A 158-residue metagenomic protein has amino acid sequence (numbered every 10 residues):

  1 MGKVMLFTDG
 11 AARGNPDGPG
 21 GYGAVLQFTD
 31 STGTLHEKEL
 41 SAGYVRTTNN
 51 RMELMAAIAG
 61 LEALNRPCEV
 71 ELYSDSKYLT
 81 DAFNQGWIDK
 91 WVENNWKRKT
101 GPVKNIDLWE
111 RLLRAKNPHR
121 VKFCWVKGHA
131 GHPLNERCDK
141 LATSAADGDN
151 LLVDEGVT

Functional and structural regions predicted by a protein language model:
M1-R51, M55, E62-C68, K140 (+1 more regions): RNase H-like nuclease fold core
A11-D17, I58-R137, A146: RNase H catalytic domain
